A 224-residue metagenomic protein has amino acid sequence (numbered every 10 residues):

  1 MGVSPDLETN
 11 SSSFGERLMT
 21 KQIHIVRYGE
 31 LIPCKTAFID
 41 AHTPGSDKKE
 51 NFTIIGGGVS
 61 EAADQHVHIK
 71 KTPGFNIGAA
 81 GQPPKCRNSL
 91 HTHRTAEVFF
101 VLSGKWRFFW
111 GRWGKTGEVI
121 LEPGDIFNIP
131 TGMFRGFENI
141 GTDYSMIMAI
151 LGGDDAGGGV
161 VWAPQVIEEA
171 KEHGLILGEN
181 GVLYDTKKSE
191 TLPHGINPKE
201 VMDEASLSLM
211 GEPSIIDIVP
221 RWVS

Functional and structural regions predicted by a protein language model:
G2-P73, E179-S224: A short, N-terminal "cap"/entry segment at the start of jelly-roll beta-barrel domains of the cupin/DSBH fold
V59-D64, N76-H93: Conserved short histidine dyad/triad with adjacent acidic residue
Q65-K70, R87-H93, W110, E118-I120 (+1 more regions): Short histidine-centered beta-strand/loop micro-motifs that create catalytic or ligand/metal-coordination sites
A79-A80, L90-T92, A96-V101, V119 (+1 more regions): His/acidic/aromatic-lined binding-pocket segments of jelly-roll/cupin-type domains and related regulatory beta-sandwich
P84, R94-R107, G111-R112: Glycine- and acidic-residue-biased ligand/ion/polar-headgroup-sensing regions
C86-S89, R107, I126-F127, T131-G136: Histidine-centered metal-chelating micro-motifs
V98-F100, F127-N128, T142-V161: A short hydrophobic beta-strand segment most commonly corresponding to one strand of the jelly-roll/cupin
W113-P130: Short acidic-glycine-tyrosine-enriched beta hairpin
